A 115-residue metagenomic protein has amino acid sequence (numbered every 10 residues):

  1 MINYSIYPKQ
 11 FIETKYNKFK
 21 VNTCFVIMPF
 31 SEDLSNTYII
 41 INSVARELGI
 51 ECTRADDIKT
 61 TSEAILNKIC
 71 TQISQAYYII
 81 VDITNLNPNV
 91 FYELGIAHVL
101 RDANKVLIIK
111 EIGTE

Functional and structural regions predicted by a protein language model:
M1-A76: Conserved N-terminal substructure of TIR/SEFIR domains
S31-E32, I112-E115: Conserved nucleotide-binding/hydrolysis micro-motifs of P-loop NTPases
C70-G113: Conserved beta-strand-loop-alpha-helix hinge of the TIR/SEFIR fold
